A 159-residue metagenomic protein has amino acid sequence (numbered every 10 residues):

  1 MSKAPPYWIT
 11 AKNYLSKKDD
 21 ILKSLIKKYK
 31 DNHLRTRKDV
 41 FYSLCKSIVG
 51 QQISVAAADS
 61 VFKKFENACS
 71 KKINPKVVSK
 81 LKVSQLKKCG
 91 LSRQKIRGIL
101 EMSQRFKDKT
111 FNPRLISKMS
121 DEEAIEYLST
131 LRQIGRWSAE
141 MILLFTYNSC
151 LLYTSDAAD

Functional and structural regions predicted by a protein language model:
M1-R37: Intrinsically disordered, low-complexity, charged terminal extensions of DNA damage-control enzymes
I21, L25, S54, A58-R132: Alpha-helical ds-nucleic-acid-binding substructure associated with the helix-hairpin-helix region of base-excision DNA
R37-Q52: Alpha-helical scaffold segments that form or flank carboxylate-/histidine-based iron centers
I142-L143: DNA major-groove recognition helix of helix-turn-helix
T146-L151: Short, contiguous alpha-helical
Y153-D159: Conserved small/polar residues in nucleotide/adenosyl-binding loops
